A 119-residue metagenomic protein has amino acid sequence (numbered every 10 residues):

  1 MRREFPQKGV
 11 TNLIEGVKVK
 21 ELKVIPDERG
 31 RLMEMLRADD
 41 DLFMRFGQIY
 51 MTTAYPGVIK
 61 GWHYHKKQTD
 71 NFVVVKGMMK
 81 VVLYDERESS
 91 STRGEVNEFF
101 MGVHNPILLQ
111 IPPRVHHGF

Functional and structural regions predicted by a protein language model:
M1-N105: Non-catalytic, conserved peripheral segments adjacent to functional cores
M101-F119: Conserved metal-binding segment of the jelly-roll/cupin
